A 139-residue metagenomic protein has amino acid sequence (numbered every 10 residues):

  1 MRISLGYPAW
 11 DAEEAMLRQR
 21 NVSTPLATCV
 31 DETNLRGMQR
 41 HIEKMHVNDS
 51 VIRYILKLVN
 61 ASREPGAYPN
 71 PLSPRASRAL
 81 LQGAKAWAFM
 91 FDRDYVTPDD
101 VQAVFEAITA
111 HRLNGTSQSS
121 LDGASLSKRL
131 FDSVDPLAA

Functional and structural regions predicted by a protein language model:
M1-K57: Conserved AAA+ ATPase core "coupling" helix
S23, T28, M38-R40, R63-P65 (+2 more regions): Preference for short coil/turn "hinge" residues that link or interrupt alpha-helices
L56-N60, E106: Amphipathic, well-packed alpha-helical segments that form the structural scaffold of globular domains
E64-A139: C-terminal engagement/docking regions of AAA+ P-loop ATPases
